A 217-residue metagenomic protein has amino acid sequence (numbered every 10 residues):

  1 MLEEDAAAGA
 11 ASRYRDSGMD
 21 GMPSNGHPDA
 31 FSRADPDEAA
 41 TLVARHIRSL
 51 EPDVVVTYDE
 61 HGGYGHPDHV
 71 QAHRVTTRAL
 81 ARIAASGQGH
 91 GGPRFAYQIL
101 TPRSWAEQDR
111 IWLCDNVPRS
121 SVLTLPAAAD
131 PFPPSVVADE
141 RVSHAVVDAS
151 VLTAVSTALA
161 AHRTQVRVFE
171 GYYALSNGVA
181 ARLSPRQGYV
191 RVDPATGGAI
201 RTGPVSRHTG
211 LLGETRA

Functional and structural regions predicted by a protein language model:
M1-S86, V179, T215: Active-site beta-strand->loop->alpha-helix modules in alpha/beta enzyme cores, enriched in Gly/His/Asp(Glu)
R82-A217: C-terminal accessory domains and tails appended to enzymatic cores
